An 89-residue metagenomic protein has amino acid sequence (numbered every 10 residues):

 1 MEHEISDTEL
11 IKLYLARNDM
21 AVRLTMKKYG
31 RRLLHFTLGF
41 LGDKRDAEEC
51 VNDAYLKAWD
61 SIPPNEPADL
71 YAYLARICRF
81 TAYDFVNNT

Functional and structural regions predicted by a protein language model:
M1-R32: N-terminal module of bacterial RNA polymerase sigma factors
D7, L70-Y71: The cytosolic transmitter module of two-component sensor histidine kinases
I11-K12, L34, L38, A75 (+1 more regions): Solvent-exposed, non-membrane alpha-helical residues enriched in polar/charged side chains
L15-A16, D53-L70, N88-T89: Sigma70-family region 2
L15-L24, L34-D53, A68: Short, charged helix-capping/linker segments at alpha-helix termini
T25, Y29, L33, A54 (+1 more regions): Residue-level preference for hydrophobic side chains embedded in well-ordered alpha helices
R31, G42, Y55-L56, Y83: Residue-level marker of structural boundaries
R79-T89: Arg/Lys-rich amphipathic alpha helix in sigma70-family domain 2
